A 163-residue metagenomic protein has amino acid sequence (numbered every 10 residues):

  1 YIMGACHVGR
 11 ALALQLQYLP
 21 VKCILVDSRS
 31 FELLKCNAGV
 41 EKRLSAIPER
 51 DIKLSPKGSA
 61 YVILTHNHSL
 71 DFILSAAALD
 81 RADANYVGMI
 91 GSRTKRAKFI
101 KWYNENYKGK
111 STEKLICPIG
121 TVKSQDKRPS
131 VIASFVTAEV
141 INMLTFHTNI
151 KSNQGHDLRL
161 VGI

Functional and structural regions predicted by a protein language model:
Y1-P56, L64, L70-L74, I163: Hydrophobic, well-ordered beta-alpha structural blocks that scaffold small-molecule cofactor pockets
M3, A82-N85, K114, K127: N-terminal hydrophobic or amphipathic segments with adjacent small-residue motifs that include Sec signal peptides
G4-G9, G88-G91, G120: Glycine-centered flexibility sites
C23, Y61, V87, T112-L115: Hydrophobic/aromatic residues located in beta-strands of well-ordered beta-sheets within soluble catalytic
S45-N104, A133, T137, I141: Phosphate-bearing ligand-interacting subdomains that bind or position ATP/ADP/UDP/GDP/NAD(P) or nucleotide-linked
I90-I163: Adenosine-phosphate binding glycine-rich loop
